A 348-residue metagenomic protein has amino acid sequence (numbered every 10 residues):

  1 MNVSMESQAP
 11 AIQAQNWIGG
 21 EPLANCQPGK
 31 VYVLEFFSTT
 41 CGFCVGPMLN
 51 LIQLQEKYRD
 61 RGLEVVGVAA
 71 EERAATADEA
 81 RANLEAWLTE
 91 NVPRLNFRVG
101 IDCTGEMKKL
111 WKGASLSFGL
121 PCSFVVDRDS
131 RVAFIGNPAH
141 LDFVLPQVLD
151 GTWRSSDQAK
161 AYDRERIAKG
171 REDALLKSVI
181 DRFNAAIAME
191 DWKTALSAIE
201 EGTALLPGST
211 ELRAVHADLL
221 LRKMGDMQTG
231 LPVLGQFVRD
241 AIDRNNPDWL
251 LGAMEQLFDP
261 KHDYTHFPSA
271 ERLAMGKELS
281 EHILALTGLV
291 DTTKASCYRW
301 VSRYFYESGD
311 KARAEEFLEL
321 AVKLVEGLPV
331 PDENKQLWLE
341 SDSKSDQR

Functional and structural regions predicted by a protein language model:
A11-Y32, Q55-Y58: A short beta-strand-turn-helix
F36-K57, A70-T76: Conserved redox-active cysteine motifs that mediate thiol-disulfide chemistry, especially di-cysteine Cys-X(1-2)-Cys
N83-L120: Short, internal strand/loop/helix patches that form the active-site neighborhood or redox-interaction surface
G119-L205, S343-D346: Thiol-/selenol-based redox modules, centered on thioredoxin-like and closely related oxidoreductase domains
R166-A185, P207-K223, I242-T265, T293-R303: Amphipathic alpha-helical repeat scaffolds of TPR domains
M189, K223-M224, P260, A270 (+1 more regions): Structural motif corresponding to the intra-repeat A-B loop/turn of tetratricopeptide repeats
W192-G202, D226-A241, F267-A285, R313-A321: Alpha-helical repeat scaffolds
W300, S308-R348: Terminal, low-structured helical/coil segments at or just beyond the last alpha-helical repeat
